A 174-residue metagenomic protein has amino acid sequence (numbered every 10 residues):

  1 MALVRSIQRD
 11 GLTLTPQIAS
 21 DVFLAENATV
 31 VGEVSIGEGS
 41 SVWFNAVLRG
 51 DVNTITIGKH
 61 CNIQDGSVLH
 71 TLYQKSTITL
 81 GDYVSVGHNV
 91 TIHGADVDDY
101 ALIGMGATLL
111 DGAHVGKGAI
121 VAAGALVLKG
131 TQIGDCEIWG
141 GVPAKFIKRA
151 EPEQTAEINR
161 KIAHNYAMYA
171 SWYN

Functional and structural regions predicted by a protein language model:
M1-Q17, D51, I57-K59, D65-V68 (+3 more regions): Glycine-rich hexapeptide-repeat left-handed beta-helix
A2-V42: N-terminal segments that cap or nucleate solenoid repeat domains
S85: Short proline/glycine- and basic residue-enriched helix-capping loop/turn segments at helix->loop/beta transitions
